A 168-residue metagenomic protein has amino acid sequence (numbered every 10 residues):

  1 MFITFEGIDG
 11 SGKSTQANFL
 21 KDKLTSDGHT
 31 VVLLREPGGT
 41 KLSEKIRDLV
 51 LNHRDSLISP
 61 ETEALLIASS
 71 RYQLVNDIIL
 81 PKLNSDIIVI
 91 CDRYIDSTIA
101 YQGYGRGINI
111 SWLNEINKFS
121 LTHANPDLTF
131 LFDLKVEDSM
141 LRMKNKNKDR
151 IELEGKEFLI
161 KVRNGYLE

Functional and structural regions predicted by a protein language model:
I3-F5: Hydrophobic anchor at the beta1->P-loop junction of P-loop NTPases
G7-G10: The Walker A (P-loop) glycine that initiates the GxxxxGKT/S ATP-binding motif of P-loop NTPases
K13: Conserved lysine of the Walker
Q16, L20: Hydrophobic positions on the alpha1 helix immediately C-terminal to the Walker A/P-loop
H29-L121: ATP-dependent small-molecule kinase phosphotransfer cores that center on conserved nucleotide phosphate-binding segments
T98-N164: A glycine- and Lys/Arg-enriched "phosphate-lid" helix/loop adjacent to the NTP-binding pocket of small-molecule kinases
L167-E168: Short alpha-helical segment within the cytosolic histidine kinase core of two-component systems
